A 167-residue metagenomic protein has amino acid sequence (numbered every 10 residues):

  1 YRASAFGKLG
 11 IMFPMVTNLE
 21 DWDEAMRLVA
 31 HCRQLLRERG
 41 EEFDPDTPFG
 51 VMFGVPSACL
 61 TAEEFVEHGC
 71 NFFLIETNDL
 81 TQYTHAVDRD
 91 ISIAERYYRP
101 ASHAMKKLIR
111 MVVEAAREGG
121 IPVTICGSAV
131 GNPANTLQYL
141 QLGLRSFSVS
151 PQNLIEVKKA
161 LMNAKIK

Functional and structural regions predicted by a protein language model:
Y1-K167: Conserved alpha/beta-domain cores
